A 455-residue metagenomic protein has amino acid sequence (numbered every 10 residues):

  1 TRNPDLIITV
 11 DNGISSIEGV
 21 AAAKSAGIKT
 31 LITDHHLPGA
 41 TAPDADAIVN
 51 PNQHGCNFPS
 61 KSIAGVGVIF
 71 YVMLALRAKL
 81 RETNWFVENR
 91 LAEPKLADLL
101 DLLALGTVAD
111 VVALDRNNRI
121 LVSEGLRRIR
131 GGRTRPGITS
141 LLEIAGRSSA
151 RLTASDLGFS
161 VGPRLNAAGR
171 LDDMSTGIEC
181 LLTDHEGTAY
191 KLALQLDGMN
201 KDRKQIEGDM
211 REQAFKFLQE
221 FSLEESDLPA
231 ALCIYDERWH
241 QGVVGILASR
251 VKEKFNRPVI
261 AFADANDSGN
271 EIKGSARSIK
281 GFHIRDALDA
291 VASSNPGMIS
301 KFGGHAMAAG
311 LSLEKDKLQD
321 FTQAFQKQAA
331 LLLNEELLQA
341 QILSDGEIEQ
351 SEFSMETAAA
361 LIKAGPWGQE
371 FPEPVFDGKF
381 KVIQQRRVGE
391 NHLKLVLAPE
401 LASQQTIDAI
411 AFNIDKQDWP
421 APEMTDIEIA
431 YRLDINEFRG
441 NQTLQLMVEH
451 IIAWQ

Functional and structural regions predicted by a protein language model:
T1-L6, A26, D44, A78-D316 (+3 more regions): Hydrophobic helix-and-loop "lid/oligomerization" segment in the mid-to-C-terminal part of catalytic domains
T1-V68, A78, K95-D98: Hydrophobic, small-residue-rich alpha-helical packing segments that form membrane-like cores
I8-G13, D34, I69, D110 (+5 more regions): Conserved structural-core and active-site-/substrate-pathway-adjacent residues in large, well-folded domains of enzymes
T9-V10, L31-T33, V49-N50, I234-Y235 (+3 more regions): General beta-strand structural signal in soluble alpha/beta enzymes
E18-A22, L247-R250, E356, A360: A short acidic, amphipathic alpha-helical/loop segment
A40-N50, I138, L397-S403: Acidic-glycine-rich active-site phosphate/pyrophosphate-binding loop
T188-L194, G198-I234, S268-N270, F282 (+1 more regions): Mid-to-C-terminal polyanion-binding domains and interfaces
